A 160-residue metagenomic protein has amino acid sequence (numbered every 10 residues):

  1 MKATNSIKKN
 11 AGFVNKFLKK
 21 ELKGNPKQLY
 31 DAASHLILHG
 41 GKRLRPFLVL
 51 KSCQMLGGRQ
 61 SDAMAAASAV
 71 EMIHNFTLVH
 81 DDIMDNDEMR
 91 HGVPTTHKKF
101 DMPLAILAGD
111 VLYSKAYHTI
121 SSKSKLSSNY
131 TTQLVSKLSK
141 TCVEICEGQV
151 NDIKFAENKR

Functional and structural regions predicted by a protein language model:
M1-E21: N-terminal amphipathic/basic leader segments beginning at the initiator methionine
K19, K23-R160: Mg2+-dependent prenyl diphosphate-binding active-site environment of isoprenoid biosynthetic enzymes
